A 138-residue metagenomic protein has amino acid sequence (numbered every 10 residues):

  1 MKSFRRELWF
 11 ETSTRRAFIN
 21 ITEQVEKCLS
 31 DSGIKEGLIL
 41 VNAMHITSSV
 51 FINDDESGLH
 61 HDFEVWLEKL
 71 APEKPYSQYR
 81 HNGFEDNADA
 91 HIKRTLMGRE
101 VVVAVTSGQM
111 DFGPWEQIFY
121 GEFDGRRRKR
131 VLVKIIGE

Functional and structural regions predicted by a protein language model:
M1-E138: Active-site histidine-anchored catalytic micro-motif
